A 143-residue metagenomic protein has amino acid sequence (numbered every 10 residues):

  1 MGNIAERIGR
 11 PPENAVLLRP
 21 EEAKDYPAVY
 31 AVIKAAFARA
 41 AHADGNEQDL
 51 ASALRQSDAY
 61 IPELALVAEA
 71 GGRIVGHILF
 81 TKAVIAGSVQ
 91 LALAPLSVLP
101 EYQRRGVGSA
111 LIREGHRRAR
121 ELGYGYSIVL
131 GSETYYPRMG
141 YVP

Functional and structural regions predicted by a protein language model:
M1-V16: Basic/polar N-terminal segments that are highly enriched at the extreme N-terminus, encompassing both cleavable
V16-A31: A short beta-loop-alpha structural element at the N-terminal edge of CoA-dependent acyl/N-acetyltransferase catalytic
Y30, K34-L79: Active-site rim helix/loop that mediates acceptor-substrate recognition in acyltransferases
G72, G106-G108, G123: Conserved G/P- and acidic residue-centered "switch" motifs that form tight phosphate/ATP-binding loops in soluble
A83-L93, Q103: A conserved beta-turn-beta hairpin within the catalytic core of GNAT-like acetyltransferases that forms part
L93, V98, R104-R117, I128-V129: Conserved acetyl-CoA-binding loop-helix of GNAT-fold acetyltransferases
E121-G125, G131-P143: Conserved active-site alpha-helix within GNAT-family acetyltransferase domains
